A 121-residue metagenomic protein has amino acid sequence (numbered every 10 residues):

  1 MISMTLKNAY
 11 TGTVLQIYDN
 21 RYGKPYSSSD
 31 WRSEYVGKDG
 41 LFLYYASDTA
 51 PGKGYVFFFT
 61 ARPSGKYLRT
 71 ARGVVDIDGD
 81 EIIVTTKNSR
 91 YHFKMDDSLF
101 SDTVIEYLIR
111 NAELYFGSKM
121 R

Functional and structural regions predicted by a protein language model:
M1-I77, I105, I109-R121: N-terminal non-globular leader segments, chiefly Sec-dependent signal peptides
A71-N111: Short, compact, well-ordered microdomains
